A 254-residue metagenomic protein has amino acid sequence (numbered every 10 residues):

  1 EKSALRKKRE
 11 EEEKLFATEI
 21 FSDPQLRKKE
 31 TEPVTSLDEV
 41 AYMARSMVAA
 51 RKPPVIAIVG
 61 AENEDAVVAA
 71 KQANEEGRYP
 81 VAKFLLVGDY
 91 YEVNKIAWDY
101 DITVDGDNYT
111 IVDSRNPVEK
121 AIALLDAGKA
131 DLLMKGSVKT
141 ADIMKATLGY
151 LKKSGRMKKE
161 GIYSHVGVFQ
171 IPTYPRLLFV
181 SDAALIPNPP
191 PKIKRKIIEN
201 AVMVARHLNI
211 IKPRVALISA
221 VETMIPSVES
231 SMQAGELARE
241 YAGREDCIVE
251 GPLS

Functional and structural regions predicted by a protein language model:
R6, E12-L85, Y90-S254: Anion-binding alpha/beta catalytic cores of soluble intermediary-metabolism enzymes, centered on
